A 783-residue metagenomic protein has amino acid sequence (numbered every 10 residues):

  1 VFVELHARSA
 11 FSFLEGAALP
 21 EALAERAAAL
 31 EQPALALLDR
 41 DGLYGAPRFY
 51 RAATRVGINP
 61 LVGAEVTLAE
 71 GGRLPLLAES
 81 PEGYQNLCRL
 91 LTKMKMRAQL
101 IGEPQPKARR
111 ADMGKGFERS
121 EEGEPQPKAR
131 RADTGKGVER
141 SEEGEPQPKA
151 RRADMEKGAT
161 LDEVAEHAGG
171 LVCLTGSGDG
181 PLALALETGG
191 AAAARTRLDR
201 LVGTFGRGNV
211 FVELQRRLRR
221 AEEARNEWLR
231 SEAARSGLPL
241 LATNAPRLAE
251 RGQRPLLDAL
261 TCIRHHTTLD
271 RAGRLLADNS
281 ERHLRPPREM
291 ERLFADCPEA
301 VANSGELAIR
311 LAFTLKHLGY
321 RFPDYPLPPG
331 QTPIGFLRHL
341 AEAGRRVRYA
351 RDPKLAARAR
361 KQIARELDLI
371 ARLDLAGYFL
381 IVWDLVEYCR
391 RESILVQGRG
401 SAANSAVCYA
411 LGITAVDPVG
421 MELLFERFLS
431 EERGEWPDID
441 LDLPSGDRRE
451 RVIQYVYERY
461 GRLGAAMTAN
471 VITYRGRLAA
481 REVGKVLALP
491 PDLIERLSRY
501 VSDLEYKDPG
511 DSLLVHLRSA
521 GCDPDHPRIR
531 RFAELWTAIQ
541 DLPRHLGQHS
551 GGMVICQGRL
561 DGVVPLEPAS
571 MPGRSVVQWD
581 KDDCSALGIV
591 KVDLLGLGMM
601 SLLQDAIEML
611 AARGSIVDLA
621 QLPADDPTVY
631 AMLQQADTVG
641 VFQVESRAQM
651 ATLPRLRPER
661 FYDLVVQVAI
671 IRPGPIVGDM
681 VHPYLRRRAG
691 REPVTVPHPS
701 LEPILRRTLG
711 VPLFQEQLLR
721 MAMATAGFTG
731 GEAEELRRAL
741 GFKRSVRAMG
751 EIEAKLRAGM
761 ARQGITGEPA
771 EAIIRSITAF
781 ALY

Functional and structural regions predicted by a protein language model:
V1-E103, K107, K149-Y783: Alpha-helical scaffold/interaction cores of sigma-54-like transcription cofactors and many family A DNA polymerases
P104-D154: Long, intrinsically disordered low-complexity tandem-repeat segments
